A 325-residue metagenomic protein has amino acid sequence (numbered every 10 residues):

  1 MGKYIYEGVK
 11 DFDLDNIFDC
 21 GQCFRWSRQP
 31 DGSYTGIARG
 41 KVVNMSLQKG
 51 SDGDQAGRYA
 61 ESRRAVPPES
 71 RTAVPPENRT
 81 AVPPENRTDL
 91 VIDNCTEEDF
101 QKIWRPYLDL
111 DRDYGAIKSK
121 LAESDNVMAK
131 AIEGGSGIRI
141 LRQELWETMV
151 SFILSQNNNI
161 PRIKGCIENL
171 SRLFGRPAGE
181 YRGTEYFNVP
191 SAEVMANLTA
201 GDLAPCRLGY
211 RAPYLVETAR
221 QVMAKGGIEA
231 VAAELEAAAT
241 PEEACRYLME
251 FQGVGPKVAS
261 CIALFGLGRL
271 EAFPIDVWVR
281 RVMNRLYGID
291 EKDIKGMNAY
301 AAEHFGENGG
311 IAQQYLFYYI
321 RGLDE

Functional and structural regions predicted by a protein language model:
M1-R71, P75-E325: HhH-family (HhH-GPD) DNA N-glycosylase catalytic core used in base-excision repair
